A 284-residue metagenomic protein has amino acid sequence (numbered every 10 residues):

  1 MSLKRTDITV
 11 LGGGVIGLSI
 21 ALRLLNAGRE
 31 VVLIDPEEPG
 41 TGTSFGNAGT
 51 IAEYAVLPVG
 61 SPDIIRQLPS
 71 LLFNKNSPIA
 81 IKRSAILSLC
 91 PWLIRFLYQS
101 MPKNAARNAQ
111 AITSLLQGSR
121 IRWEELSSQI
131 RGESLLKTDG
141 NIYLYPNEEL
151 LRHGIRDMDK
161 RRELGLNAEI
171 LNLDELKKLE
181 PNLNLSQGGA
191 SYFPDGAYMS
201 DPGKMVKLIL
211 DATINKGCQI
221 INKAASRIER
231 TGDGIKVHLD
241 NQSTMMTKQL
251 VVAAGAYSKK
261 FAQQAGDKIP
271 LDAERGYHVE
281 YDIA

Functional and structural regions predicted by a protein language model:
L3-G14: Beta1/beta-strand and adjacent pyrophosphate-binding region of the FAD-binding site in flavoprotein oxidoreductases
G17-L18: N-terminal Rossmann-fold NAD(P) dinucleotide-binding loop
A21, L25-N26, A212: Gly/Ala-rich phosphate-binding loop of Rossmann-like dinucleotide-binding domains, activating on the conserved
N26-F45: Glycine-rich FAD pyrophosphate-binding loop
E37-G42, R230, L239-A284: Central helical "cap/lid" subdomain
G46-S114, S134: Glycine-rich active-site loop/strand segments that organize a redox cofactor
C90-D211: Rossmann-like flavin
L171-E175, L179-E180, I221-I235: A conserved short coil-to-beta-strand element within the FAD-binding core of flavoproteins
